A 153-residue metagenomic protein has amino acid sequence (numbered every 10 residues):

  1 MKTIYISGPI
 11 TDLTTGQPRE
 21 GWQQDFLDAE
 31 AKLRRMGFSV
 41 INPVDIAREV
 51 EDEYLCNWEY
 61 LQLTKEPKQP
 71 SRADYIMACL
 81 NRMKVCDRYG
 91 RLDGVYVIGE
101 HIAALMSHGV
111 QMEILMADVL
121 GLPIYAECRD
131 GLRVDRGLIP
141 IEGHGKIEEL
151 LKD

Functional and structural regions predicted by a protein language model:
M1-D153: Conserved catalytic or regulatory cores that recognize and/or transform ribose-phosphate-containing ligands
